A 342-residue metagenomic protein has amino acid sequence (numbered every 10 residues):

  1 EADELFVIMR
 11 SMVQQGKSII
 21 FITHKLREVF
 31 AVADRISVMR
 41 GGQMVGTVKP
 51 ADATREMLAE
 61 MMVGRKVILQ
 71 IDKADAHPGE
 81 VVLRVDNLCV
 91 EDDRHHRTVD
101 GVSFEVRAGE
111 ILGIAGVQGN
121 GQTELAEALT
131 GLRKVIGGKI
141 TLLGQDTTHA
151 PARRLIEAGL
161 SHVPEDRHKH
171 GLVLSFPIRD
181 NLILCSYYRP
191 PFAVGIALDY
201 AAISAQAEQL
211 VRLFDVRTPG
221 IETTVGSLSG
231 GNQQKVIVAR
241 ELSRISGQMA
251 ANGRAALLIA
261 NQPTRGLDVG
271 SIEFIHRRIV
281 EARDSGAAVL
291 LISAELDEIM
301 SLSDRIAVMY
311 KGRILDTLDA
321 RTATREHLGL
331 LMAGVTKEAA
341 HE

Functional and structural regions predicted by a protein language model:
E1-E342: Glycine-rich phosphate-binding loops of nucleotide-dependent enzymes
